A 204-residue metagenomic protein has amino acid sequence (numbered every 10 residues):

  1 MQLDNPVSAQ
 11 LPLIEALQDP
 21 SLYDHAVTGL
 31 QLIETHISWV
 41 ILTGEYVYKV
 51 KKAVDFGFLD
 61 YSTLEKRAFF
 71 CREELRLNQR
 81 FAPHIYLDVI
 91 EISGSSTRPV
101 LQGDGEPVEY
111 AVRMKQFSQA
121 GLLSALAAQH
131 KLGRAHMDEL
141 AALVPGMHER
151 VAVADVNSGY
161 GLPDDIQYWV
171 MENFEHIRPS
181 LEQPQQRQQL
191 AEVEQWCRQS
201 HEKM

Functional and structural regions predicted by a protein language model:
M1-L13: Short, compositionally biased leader-like segments
Q10-M204: Conserved ATP-binding subdomain of kinase catalytic cores across diverse folds
